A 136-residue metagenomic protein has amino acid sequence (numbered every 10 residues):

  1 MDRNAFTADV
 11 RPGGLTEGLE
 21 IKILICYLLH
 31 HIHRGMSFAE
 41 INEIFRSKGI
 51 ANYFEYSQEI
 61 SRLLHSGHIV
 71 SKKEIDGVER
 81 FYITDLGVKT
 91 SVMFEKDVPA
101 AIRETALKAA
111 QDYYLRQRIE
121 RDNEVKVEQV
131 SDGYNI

Functional and structural regions predicted by a protein language model:
M1-I32: Short alpha-helical segments that sit at the start of domains
R34-F45: Short acidic, hydrophobic short linear motifs in intrinsically disordered regions
I50-H65: Short amphipathic alpha-helical interaction segments
L64-I75: A short, conserved structural fragment
E74-K96: Short, cationic-aromatic polyanion-contact patches
D97-I102: Cytochrome P450 catalytic domain signature, combining two hallmark sequence patches
R103-I136: Exposed, interaction-prone assembly regions rather than primary DNA-binding/catalytic cores
